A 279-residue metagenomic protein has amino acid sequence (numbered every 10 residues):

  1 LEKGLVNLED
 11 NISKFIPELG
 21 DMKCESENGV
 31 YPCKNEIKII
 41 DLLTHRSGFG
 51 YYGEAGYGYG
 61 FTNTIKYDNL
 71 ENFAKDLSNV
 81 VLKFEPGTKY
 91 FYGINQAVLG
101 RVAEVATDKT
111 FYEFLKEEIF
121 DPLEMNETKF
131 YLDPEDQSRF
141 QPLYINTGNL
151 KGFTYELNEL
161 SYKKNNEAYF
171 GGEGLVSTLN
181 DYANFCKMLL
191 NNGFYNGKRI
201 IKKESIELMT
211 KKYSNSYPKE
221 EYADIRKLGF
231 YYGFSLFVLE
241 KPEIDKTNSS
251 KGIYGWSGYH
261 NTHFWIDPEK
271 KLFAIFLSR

Functional and structural regions predicted by a protein language model:
L1-L5: Juxtamembrane transmembrane-helix termini
V6, D10, K109: Short beta-to-alpha loop/turn elements within the nucleotide-binding domains of ABC transporters
E9-E27: Short, glycine/proline-biased beta-turn/loop segments that scaffold the active-site neighborhood
M22-K251: Short, surface-exposed loop or secondary-structure junction motifs that flank catalytic or metal-binding residues
D41-T44, K129, F264-W265, F273-L277: Structural recognition of the beta-strand scaffold that forms the well-ordered cores of secreted hydrolase catalytic
Q137, G258-H260: Short acidic/glycine-enriched loop/turn segments that link adjacent beta-strands
I253, H260-F273: Short, surface-exposed beta-strand/loop micro-motifs that present aromatic residues
S257, L277-R279: Short beta->alpha transition motifs characteristic of CBS
